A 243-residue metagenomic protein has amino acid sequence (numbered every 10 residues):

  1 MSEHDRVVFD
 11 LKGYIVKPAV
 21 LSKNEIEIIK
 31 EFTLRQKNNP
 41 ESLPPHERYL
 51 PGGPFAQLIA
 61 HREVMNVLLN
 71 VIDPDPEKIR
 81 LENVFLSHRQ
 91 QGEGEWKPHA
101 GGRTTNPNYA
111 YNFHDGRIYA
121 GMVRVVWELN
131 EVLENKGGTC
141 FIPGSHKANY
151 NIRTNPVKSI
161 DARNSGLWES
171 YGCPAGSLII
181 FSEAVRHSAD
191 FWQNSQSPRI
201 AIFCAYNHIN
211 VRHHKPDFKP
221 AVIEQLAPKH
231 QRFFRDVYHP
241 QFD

Functional and structural regions predicted by a protein language model:
M1-H4, D243: Basic/polar N-terminal segments that are highly enriched at the extreme N-terminus, encompassing both cleavable
E3-K12, L21-A175, W192-S197, C204-F218: Non-heme Fe(II) oxygenase catalytic core, chiefly the N-lobe of the double-stranded beta-helix
V16, S42-L43, F141, L226 (+1 more regions): Selective for proline/serine-rich intrinsically disordered segments in cytosolic/nuclear regulatory regions
P18, S182-E183: Short His-Asn-centered micro-motif
V67, L178, V185-D243: Non-heme Fe(II)/2-oxoglutarate
